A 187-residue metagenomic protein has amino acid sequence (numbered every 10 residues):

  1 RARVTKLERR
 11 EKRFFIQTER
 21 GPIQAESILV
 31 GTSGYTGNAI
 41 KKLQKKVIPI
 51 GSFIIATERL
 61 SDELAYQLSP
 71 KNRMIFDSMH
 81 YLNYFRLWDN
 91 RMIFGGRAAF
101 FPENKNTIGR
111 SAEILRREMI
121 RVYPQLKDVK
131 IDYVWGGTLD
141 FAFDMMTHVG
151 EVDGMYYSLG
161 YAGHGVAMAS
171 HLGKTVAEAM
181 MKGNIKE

Functional and structural regions predicted by a protein language model:
R1: Conserved ATP-binding module of the ATP-grasp superfamily
V4, F14, G21-D62, Y66-D153: Active-site substrate-recognition segment that forms the wall of the catalytic cavity or substrate channel
E11: Flavin (FAD/FMN) cofactor-binding and adjacent substrate-gating region of FAD-dependent oxidoreductase domains
I16-T18, G160-Y161: Short beta-strand segments that buttress and anchor functional surface loops
V152-E187: C-terminal lid/capping helical subdomain adjacent to the catalytic/cofactor pocket in oxidative enzymes
